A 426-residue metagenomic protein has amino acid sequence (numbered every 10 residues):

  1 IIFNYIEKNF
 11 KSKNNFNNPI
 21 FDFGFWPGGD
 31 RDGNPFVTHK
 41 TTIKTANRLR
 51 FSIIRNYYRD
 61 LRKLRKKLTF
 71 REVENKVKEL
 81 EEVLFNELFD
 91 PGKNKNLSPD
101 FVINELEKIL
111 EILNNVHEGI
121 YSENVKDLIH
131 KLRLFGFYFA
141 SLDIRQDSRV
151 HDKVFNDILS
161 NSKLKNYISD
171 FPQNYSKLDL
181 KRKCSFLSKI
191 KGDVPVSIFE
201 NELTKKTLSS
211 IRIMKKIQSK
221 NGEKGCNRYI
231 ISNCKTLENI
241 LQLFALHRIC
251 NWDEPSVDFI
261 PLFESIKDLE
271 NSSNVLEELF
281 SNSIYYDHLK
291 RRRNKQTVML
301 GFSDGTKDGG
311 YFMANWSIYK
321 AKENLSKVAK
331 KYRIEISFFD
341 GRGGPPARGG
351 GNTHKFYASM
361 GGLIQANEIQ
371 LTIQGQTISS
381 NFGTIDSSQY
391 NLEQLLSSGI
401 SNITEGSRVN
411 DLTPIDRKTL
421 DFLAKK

Functional and structural regions predicted by a protein language model:
I1-F23, L110: Extended, Lys/Arg-enriched charged tracts that mediate electrostatic binding to polyanionic substrates
N15-N75: Gly/lys/ser-thr-rich phosphate-binding loops in alpha/beta enzymes that coordinate phosphoanhydride or phosphate groups
N18-I20, G24-W26, N34, I129 (+6 more regions): Beta-sheet entry/capping signal
F21-T41, L128-R149, E264, F339-H354: Conserved phosphate/anionic-ligand binding catalytic regions in large, soluble enzymes, centered on
H39-R65, C250-K425: Catalytic or ion-translocation cores adjacent to nucleophile or general acid/base/metal-coordination motifs in diverse
Y58, R62-K220: Extended, charge-enriched "interface" segments that sit outside catalytic cores
V194-L243, W252, F259-I260: C-terminal amphipathic alpha-helical interaction region
